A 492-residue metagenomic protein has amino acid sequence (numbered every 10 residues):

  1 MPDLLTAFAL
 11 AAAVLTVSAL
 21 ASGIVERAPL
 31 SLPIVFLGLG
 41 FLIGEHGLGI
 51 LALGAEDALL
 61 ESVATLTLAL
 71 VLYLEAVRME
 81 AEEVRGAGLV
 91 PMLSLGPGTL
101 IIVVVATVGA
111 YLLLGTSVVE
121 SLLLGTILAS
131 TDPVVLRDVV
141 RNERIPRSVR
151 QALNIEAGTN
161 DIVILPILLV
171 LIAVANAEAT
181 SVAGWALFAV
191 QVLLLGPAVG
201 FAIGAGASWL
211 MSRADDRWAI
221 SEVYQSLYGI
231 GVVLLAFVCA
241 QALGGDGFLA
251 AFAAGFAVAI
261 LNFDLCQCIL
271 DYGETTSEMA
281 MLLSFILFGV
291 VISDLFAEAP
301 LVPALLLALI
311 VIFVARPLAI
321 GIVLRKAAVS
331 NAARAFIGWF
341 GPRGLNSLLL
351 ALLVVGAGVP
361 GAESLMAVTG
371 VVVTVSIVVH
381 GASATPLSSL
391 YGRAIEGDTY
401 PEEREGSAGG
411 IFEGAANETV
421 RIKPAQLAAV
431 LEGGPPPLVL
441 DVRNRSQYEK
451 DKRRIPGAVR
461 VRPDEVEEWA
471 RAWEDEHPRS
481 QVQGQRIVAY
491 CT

Functional and structural regions predicted by a protein language model:
M1-E402: Transmembrane helical cores of multi-pass secondary ion antiporters/exchangers
A76, D451, I455: Substrate-recognition/cap helix-loop segment adjacent to the acidic, metal-dependent catalytic center of Asp-based
T385, S389-K452: Flexible, polar/low-complexity N-terminal or interdomain linker segments that lie immediately upstream of folded
V461-R462: Short acidic-hydrophobic, aromatic-tinged amphipathic segments that line or gate anion-handling sites
E465-W469: A short acidic, often aromatic-flanked loop/helix-cap motif at beta-alpha or helix-coil junctions that lines enzyme
A470, E474-T492: Catalytic cysteine-centered active loop of the rhodanese-like fold, especially the PTP/DSP P-loop
